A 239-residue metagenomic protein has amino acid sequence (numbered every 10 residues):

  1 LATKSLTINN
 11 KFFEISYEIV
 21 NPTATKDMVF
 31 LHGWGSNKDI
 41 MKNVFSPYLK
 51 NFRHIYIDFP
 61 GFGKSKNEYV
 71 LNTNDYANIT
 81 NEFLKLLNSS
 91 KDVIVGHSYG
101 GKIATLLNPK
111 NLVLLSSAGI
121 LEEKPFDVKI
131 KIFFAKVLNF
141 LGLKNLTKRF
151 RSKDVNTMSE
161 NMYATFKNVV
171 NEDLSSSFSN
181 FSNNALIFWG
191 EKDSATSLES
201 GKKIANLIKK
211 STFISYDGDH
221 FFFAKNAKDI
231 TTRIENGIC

Functional and structural regions predicted by a protein language model:
V20-K64: Conserved HGGG/HGGXW glycine-rich cap/lid loop of the alpha/beta-hydrolase fold
Y56-V93: Active-site loop/oxyanion-hole signature of alpha/beta-hydrolase fold enzymes
K102-L106, K110-L141: Flexible "cap/lid" loop of the alpha/beta hydrolase fold
K148-S176: Hydrophobic, aromatic-rich cap/lid helix
F181, I187-W189, D193: Short beta-strand/loop motif that positions the catalytic acidic residue of the alpha/beta-hydrolase fold
N183, S197-N206, A227: Short alpha-helix in the alpha/beta-hydrolase fold that links the catalytic acid
K192-T196, F221: Acidic catalytic loop of the alpha/beta-hydrolase fold
D219-D229: Catalytic histidine-centered segment of alpha/beta-hydrolase-like enzymes
